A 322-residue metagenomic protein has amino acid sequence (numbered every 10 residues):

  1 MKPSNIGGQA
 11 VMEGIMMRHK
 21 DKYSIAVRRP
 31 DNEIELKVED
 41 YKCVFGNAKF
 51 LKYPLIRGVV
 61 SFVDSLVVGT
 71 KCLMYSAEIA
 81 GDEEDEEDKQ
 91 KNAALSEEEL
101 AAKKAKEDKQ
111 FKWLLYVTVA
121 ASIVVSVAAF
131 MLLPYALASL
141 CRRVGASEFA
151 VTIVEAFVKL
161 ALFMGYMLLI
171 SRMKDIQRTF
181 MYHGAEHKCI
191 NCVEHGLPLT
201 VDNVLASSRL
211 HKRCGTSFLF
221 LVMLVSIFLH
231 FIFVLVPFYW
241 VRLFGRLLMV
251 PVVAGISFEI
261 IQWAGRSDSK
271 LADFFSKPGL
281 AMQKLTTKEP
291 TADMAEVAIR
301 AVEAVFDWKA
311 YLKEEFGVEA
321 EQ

Functional and structural regions predicted by a protein language model:
M1-E97: Divalent-cation
K2-G7, V11, I15-M17, K91-A93 (+5 more regions): Polar-ligand-bearing catalytic/cofactor-coordination segments of membrane-embedded or membrane-tethered inner-membrane
F50-Y75, E155-F180, V250-R266: Hydrophobic alpha-helical membrane-embedded segments
Y75-I79, S122-S147, V222-L247, P251-A254 (+1 more regions): Juxtamembrane "helix exit" motif at the C-terminal ends of alpha-helical transmembrane segments in multi-pass membrane
G81-E107, L115, V119, A128-E148: Hydrophobic transmembrane alpha-helix segments characteristic of membrane transport and insertion machinery
E98-F111, V204-T216: Membrane-interface, cytosolic juxtamembrane amphipathic helix immediately N-terminal to a transmembrane helix, enriched
F111, L115, V119, V151-K159 (+2 more regions): Residue-level signature of transmembrane alpha-helical entry/exit and packing/kink sites in multi-pass membrane
K112-F130, H211-M223: Select subsegments of transmembrane alpha-helices in polytopic membrane proteins, especially boundary-proximal
